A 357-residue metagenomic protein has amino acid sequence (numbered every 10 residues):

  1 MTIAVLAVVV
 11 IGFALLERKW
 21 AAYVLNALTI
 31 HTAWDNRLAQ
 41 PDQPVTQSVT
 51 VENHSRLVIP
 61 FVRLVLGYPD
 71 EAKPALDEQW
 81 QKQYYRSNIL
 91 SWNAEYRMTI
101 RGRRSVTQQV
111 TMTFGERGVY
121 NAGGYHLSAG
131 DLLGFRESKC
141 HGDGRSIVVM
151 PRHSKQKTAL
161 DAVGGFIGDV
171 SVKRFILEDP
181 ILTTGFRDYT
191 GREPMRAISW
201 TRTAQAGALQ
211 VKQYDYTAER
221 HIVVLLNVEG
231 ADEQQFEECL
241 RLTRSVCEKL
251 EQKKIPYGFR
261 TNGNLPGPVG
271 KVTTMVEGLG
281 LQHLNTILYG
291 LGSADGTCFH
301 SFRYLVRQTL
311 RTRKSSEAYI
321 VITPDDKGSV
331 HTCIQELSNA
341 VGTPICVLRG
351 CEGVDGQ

Functional and structural regions predicted by a protein language model:
M1-V24, T46-S48, E71, P266-Q357: Von Willebrand factor type A / integrin I
G12-G270: An amphipathic, basic-hydrophobic helix/alpha-beta surface used to engage anionic, phosphate-rich ligands or surfaces
